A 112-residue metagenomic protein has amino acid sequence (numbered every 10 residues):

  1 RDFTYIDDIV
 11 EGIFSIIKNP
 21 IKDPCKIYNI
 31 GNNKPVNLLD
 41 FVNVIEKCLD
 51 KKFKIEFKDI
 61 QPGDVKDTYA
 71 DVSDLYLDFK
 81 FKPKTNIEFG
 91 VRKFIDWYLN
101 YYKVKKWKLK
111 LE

Functional and structural regions predicted by a protein language model:
R1-E112: C-terminal substrate-binding subdomain of Rossmann-fold SDR/epimerase-dehydratase oxidoreductases
